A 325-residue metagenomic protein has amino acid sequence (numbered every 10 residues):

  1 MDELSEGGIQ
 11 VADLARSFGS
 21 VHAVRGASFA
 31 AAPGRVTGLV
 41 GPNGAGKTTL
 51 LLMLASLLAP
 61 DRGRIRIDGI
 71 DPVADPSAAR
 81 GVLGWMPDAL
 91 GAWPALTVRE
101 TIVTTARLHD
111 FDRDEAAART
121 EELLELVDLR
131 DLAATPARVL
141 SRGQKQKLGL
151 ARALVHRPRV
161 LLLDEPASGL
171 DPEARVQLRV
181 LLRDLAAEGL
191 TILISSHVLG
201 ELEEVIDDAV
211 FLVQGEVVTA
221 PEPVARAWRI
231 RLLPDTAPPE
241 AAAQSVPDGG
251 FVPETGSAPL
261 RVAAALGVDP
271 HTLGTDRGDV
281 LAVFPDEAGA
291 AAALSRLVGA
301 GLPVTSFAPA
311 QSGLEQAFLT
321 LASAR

Functional and structural regions predicted by a protein language model:
A55: Helix-to-loop junction immediately C-terminal to a conserved catalytic motif
G63-A74, A78-A79: Conserved ABC transporter NBD signature motif
V103, R107, D114-L132: Conserved ABC ATPase "signature" region
P136-L140: Conserved ABC ATPase signature
R157: Conserved catalytic motifs of ABC-family nucleotide-binding domains
L161-E165: Catalytic Walker B motif of ABC-type/P-loop ATPase nucleotide-binding domains
L178-F284: ABC transporter nucleotide-binding domain
